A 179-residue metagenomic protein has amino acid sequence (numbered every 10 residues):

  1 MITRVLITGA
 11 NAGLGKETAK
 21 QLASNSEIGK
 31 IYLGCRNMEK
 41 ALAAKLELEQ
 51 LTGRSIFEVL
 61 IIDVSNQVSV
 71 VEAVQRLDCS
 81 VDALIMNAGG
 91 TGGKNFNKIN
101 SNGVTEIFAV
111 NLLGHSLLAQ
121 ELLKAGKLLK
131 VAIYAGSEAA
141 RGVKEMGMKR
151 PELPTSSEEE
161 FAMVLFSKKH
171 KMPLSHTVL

Functional and structural regions predicted by a protein language model:
I2-L179: Rossmann-fold NAD(P)H-dependent dehydrogenase/reductase core
